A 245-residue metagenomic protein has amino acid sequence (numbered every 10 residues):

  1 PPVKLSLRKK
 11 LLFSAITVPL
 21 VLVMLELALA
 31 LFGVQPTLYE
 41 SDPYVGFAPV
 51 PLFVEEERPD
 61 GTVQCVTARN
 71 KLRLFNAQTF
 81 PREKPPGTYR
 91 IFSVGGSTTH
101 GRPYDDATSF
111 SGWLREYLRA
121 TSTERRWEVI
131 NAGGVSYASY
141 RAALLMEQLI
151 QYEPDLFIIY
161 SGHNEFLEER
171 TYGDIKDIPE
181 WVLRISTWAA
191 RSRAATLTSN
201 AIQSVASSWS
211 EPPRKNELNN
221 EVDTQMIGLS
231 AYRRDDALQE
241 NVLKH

Functional and structural regions predicted by a protein language model:
S6, K10-S14: Residue-level signature of transmembrane alpha-helical entry/exit and packing/kink sites in multi-pass membrane
F13-L29: Hydrophobic membrane-insertion alpha-helices, especially the h-region of bacterial N-terminal signal peptides
L25-L27, L31, R102-D106, R141-A143 (+1 more regions): Short, solvent-exposed loop/turn and secondary-structure capping segments
V34-Y117, T121-S122: Membrane/wall-proximal cationic-aromatic binding patches
S97-H100, G134-S139, H163-E168: Solvent-exposed loop/turn segments at secondary-structure junctions within structured extracellular/periplasmic domains
T108, H163-H245: Serine-dependent acyl-ester chemistry module
V129, V135-M146: Structural motif
A142-L156: Short, well-structured alpha-helical segments in soluble
